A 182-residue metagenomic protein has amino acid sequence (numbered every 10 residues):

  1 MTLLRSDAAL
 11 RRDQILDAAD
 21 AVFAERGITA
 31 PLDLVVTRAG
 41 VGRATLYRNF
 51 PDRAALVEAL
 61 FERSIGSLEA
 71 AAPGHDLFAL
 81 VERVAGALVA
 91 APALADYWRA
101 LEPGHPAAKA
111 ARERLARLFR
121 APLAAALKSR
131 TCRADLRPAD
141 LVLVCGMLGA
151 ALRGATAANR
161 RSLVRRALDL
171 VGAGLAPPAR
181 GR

Functional and structural regions predicted by a protein language model:
M1-R38, A54-A55: Basic, helix-initiating cap at the start of DNA-binding domains
A21, D52, R63, A125: Alpha-helical DNA-recognition elements
G27-I28, R48, R133: Helix-turn-helix/winged-helix DNA-binding modules
G40-F50: Short hydrophobic/aromatic patch on the recognition helix
F50, V57-S64: Alpha-helical DNA-contacting segments of helix-turn-helix folds
G66-E69: Solvent-exposed, charged amphipathic helical/linker segments at domain boundaries
G74-R182: An extended, acidic
